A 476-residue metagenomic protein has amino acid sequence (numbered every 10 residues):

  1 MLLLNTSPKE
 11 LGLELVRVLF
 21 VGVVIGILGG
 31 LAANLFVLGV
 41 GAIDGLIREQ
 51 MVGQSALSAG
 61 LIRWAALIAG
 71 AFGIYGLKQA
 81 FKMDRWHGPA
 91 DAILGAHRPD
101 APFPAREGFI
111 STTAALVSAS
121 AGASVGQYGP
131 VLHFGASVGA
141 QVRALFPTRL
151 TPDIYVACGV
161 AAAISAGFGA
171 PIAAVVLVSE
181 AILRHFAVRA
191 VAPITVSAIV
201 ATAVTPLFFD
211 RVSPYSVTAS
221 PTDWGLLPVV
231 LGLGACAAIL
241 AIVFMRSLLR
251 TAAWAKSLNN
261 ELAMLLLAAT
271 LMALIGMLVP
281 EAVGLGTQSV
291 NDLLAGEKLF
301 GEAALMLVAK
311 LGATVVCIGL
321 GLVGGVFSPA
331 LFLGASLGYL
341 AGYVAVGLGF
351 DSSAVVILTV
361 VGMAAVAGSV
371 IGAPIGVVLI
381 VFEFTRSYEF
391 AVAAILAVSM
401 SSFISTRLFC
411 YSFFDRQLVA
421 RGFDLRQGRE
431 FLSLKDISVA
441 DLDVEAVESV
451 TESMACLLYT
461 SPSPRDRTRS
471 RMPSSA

Functional and structural regions predicted by a protein language model:
M1-S461, R467-R469: Alpha-helical transmembrane segments and immediately membrane-proximal extracytoplasmic
M472-A476: Hydrophobic alpha-helical segments, chiefly the membrane-spanning helices and signal/signal-anchor peptides
